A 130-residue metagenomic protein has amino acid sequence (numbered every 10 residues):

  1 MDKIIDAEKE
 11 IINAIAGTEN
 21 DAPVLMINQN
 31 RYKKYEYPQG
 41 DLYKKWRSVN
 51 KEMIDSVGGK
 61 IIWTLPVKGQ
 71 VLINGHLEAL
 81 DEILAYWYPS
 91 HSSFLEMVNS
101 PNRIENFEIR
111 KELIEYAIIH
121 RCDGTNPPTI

Functional and structural regions predicted by a protein language model:
M1-E82, P89-S93, D123-I130: Short S/T/G/P-rich N-terminal loop/turn motif that feeds into the first structured element of a domain
G58-I61, N102, I118: Secondary-structure boundary/capping signal
K60-I61, N106-R110: Short, charge- and proline-biased low-complexity linear segments that act as flexible interaction/docking motifs
A85-Y86, E105: Glycine- and small hydrophobic-enriched segments that form the cores of compact globular domains
P89-R103: Short amphipathic alpha-helices within nucleic acid-binding modules
E108-I130: Charge-dense polyanion-binding interfaces
